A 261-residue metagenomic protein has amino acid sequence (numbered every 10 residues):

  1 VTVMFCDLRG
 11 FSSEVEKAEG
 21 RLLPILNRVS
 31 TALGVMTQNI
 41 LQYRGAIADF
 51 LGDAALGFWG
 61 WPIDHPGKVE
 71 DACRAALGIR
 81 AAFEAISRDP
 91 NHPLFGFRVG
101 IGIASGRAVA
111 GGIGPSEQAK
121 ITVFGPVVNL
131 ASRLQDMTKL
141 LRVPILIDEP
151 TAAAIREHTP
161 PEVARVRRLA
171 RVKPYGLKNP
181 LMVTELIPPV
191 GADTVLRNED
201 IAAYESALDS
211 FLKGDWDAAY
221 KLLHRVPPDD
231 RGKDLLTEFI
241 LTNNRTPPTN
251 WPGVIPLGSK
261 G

Functional and structural regions predicted by a protein language model:
V1-A75, I121: Catalytic NTP-binding/metal-coordinating core of nucleotidyl cyclase/transferase enzymes
V3, A55, V99-S105, V183: A structural signal for short, well-ordered beta-strand segments
V3, N39, I47-D49, D64 (+6 more regions): Replace "in large, NTP-powered and nucleic-acid-processing enzymes" with "in large, NTP-powered factors and other
R28-G45, W61-I101, P126-K139, A164-R165: Alpha-helical scaffold within the catalytic cores of cyclic-nucleotide enzymes
R44, L51-G52, D89-G102, V143-T151 (+1 more regions): Acidic/histidine metal-binding catalytic segments
F58-K68, I101-I121, M137-L141, I187-V190: Catalytic strand-loop-helix junctions within cyclic-nucleotide turnover domains
A108, T138-A218, H224-P252, P256: Cytosolic regulatory/linker segments at or just downstream of nucleotide-handling modules in signal-transduction
I113-G125, P160-R165: Short, surface-exposed loop/helix-turn segments at secondary-structure junctions that function as lids/hinges flanking
